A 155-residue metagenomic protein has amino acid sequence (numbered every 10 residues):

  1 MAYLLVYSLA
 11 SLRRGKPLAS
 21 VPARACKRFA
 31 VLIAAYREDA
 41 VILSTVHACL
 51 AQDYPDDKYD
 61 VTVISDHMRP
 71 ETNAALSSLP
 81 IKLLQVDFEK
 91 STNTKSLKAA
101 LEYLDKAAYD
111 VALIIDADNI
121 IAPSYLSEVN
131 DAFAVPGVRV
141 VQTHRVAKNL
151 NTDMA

Functional and structural regions predicted by a protein language model:
M1-A25, L76: N-terminal membrane-anchoring/stem segments of glycan-assembly enzymes
K27-A30, D60: Cell-envelope/extracellular polymer assembly enzymes that use nucleotide-activated donors
L43, R69-S77, S124: Acidic helix N-cap motif at the loop->helix transition within catalytic regions of sugar-transfer enzymes
H47-K58: Short, acidic, metal-binding catalytic loop of nucleotide-sugar glycosyltransferases
I64-N73, F88-K90, I120: A conserved acidic beta->alpha catalytic loop
N73-K95, A99, Y103: Conserved donor nucleotide-binding strand/loop of the catalytic core
A112: Short aromatic/hydrophobic "clamp" motif used to bind/position activated sugar donors
P123-A155: Conserved donor NDP-sugar-binding/catalytic core segment of glycosyltransferases
